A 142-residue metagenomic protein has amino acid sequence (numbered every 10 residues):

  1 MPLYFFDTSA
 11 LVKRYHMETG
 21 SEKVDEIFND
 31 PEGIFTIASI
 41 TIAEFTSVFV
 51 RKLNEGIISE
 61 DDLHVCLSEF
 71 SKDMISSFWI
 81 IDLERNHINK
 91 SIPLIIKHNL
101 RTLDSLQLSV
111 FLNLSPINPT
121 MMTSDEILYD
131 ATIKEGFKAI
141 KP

Functional and structural regions predicted by a protein language model:
M1-T41, K52-V65: Short, well-structured N-terminal submotif of metal-dependent ribonuclease cores
F6, I37, D82, T102-S105 (+1 more regions): Short beta-strand scaffold positions
T8, R101-I117, I127-A131: Acidic, metal-associated active-site segment
E22, S47, N89, Y129-D130: Alpha-helical elements of the RecA-like P-loop NTPase motor core of helicases
E32-F35, S77-W79, S115-T120: Short active-site oxyanion
T41, C66, M74-H98, S105-S109: Acidic catalytic patch
S47-N54, L112: Short glycine/serine- and small hydrophobic-enriched flexible loop segments
P119, E126-Y129, K134-G136, I140-P142: C-terminal binding/interaction regions
